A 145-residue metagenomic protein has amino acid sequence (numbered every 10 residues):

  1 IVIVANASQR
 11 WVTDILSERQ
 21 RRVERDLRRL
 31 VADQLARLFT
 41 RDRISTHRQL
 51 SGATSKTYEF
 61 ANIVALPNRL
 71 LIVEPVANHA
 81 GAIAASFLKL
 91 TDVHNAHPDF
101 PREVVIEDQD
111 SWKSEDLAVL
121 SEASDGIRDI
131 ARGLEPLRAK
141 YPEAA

Functional and structural regions predicted by a protein language model:
I1-R29: Interdomain/boundary linker segments immediately adjacent to catalytic/signaling cores
L35-T54: A short acidic/basic microdomain associated with nuclease active sites
K56-E59: A short, glycine/Asx- and small/polar-enriched loop/turn that sits immediately N-terminal to a beta-strand
I63-I72: Active-site beta-strand-loop-beta-strand hairpin of nuclease catalytic cores that positions key catalytic residues
V73-V76, E103-D108: Conserved beta-strand segments of the P-loop GTPase G domain that flank and frequently precede/overlap
E74-T91, W112: Active-site-adjacent loop/helix micro-motif of nuclease/hydrolase catalytic cores
D92-D99: Arginine/glycine-rich "motif VI" loop of SF2 helicases in the C-terminal RecA-like domain
E107-A145: Domain-level recognition of nuclease-like catalytic cores that cleave nucleotide substrates
